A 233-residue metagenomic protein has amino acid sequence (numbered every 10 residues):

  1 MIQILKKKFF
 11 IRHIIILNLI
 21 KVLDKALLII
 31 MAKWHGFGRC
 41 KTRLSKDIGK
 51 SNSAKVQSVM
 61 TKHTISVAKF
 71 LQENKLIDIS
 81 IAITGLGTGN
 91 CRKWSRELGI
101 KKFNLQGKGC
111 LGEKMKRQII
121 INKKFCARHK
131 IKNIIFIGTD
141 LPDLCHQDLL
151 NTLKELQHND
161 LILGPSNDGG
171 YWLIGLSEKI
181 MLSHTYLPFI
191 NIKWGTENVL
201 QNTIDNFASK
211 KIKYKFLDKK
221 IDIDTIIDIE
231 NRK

Functional and structural regions predicted by a protein language model:
F9, I15-L44: N-terminal nucleotide-binding beta1-loop-alpha1 segment
G36-T42, G89-R92, Y171-L173, L182-S183: Short acidic/His/Gly/Ser-rich catalytic and metal-binding motifs that mark active-site loops of diverse hydrolases
Q57-N74: A short, N-terminal amphipathic alpha-helix
D78-G85: Short beta-strand/loop segment that forms part of the nucleotide-sugar
R92-K132, K193, V199, N206: Short phosphate-binding loop-to-helix
I131-T139: Short beta-strand-to-loop acidic/aromatic patch adjacent to the donor-nucleotide binding site
L144-D168: Conserved donor-nucleotide/metal-binding helix-loop-beta segment in metal-dependent transferases, i.e., the alpha-helix
N198-K233: Conserved alpha/beta core of the MobA/IspD/sugar-nucleotide pyrophosphorylase nucleotidyltransferase superfamily
